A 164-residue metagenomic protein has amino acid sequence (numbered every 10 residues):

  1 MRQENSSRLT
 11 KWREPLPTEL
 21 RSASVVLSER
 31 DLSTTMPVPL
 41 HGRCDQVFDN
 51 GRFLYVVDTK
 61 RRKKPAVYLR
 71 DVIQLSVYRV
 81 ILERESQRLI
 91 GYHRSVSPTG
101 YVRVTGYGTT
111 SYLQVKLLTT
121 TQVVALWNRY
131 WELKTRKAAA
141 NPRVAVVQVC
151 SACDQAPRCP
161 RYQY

Functional and structural regions predicted by a protein language model:
M1-R30: Acidic-basic catalytic patches of nuclease active cores, encompassing PD-(D/E)XK and other metal-cofactor nuclease
K11, K60-K64, K116, K134-K137: Context-gated lysine
A23-H41, R84-Y164: Metal-dependent nuclease catalytic regions and adjoining charged, substrate-binding loops involved in nucleic-acid end
L40-P65, S76-Y78: Conserved catalytic cores of phosphodiester-cleaving nucleases, focusing on short active-site segments
R43, G51-F53, V72, S97 (+1 more regions): A structure-centric signal for secondary-structure junctions around beta-strands
A66-I73, L118: Short alpha-helix boundary/capping segments
D71-R84: Short, charged, amphipathic alpha-helix that recurs within catalytic cores of restriction-modification and other
